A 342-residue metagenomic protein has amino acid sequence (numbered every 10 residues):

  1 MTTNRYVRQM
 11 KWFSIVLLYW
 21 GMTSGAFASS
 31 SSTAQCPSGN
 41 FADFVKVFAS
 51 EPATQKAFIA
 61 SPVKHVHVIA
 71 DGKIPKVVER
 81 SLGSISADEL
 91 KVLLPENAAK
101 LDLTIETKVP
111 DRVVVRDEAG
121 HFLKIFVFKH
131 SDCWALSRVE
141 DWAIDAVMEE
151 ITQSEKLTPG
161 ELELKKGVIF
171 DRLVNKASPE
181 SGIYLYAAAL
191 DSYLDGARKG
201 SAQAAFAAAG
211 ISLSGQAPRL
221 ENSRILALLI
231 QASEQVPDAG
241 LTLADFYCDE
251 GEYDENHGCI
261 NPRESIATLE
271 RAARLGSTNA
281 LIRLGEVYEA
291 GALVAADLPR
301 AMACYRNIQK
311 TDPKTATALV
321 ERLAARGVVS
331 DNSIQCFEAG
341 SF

Functional and structural regions predicted by a protein language model:
F13-S24: Bacterial N-terminal signal peptides
A28-S50, E155: Short, low-complexity N-terminal intrinsically disordered segments enriched in polar/charged residues
P37, F41, H65-F122, S233: Surface-exposed, charged secondary-structure patches
H121-E150: Short beta-strand edge/turn micro-motifs at domain boundaries
L157-G160, F170-E180, Y193, R198-A208 (+7 more regions): Short helix-capping/linker turns of helical repeat alpha-solenoids
G182-D191, Q216-L228, D254-T268, A295-C304: Structural signature of tandem alpha-helical TPR/SEL1-like repeats, specifically the intra-repeat loop/turn
N307-F342: Terminal, low-structured helical/coil segments at or just beyond the last alpha-helical repeat
